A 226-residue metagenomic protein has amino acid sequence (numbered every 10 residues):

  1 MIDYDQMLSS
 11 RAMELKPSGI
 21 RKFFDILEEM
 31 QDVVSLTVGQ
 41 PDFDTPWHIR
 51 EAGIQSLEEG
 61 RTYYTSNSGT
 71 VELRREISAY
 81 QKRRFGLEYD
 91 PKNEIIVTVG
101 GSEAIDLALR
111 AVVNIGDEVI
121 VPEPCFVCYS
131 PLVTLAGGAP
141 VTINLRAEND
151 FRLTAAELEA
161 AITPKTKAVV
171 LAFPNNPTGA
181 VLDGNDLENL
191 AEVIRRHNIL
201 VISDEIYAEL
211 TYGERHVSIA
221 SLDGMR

Functional and structural regions predicted by a protein language model:
I2-Y4, S9-G100, L107: N-terminal small-domain helix-loop-helix segment of the aminotransferase-like
F23, Y129, L190: Aromatic/hydrophobic pocket-lining residues that form π-stacking "cages" and hydrophobic walls in ligand
A111-V133: Conserved PLP-anchoring active-site segment centered on the Schiff-base-forming lysine
L135-V141: A short helix-loop-beta submotif of the ANL/AMP-binding
V141, L145-A220: Active-site phosphate-binding strand-loop segment of PLP-dependent enzymes
L222-R226: Active-site PLP attachment segment
